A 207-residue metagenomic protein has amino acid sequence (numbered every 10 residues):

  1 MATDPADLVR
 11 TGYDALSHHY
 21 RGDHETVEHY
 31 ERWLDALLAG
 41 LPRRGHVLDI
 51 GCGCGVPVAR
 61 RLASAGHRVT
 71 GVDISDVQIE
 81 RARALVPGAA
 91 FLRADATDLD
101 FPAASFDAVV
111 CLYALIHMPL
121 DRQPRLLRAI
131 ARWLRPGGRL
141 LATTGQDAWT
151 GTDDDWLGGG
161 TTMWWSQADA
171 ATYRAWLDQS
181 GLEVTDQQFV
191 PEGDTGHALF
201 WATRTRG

Functional and structural regions predicted by a protein language model:
M1-R43, A148: Conserved class I S-adenosyl-L-methionine
L48, C54-D98: Class I SAM-dependent methyltransferase SAM/SAH-binding core
T97-V109: A short acidic, Gly/Pro-enriched loop at the edge of an enzyme's catalytic core that lines a small-molecule cofactor
A108-R122: A short SAM/SAH-binding and catalytic strip from SAM-dependent methyltransferases
P124-P136: A short glycine-rich, Lys/Arg-flanked "PGG" loop and its adjoining helix->strand segment in the class I
L141-A168: Conserved class I S-adenosyl-L-methionine
W165-S180: Short alpha-helix
F189-G207: Core SAM-dependent methyltransferase catalytic element
